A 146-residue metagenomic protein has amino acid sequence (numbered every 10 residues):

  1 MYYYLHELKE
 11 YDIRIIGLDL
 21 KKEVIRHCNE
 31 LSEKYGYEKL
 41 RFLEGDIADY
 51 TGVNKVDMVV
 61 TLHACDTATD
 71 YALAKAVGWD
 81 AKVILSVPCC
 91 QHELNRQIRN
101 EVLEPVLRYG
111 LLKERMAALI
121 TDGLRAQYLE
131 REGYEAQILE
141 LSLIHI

Functional and structural regions predicted by a protein language model:
M1-E10: Conserved SAM-binding loop of SAM-dependent methyltransferases across substrates and taxa, primarily the Class I
R14-D19: Conserved SAM-binding motif I beta-strand of class I
H27-N54: S-adenosyl-L-methionine
T67-K75: A short, conserved alpha-helix within the catalytic core of class I
K82-L94: Conserved beta-strand signature within the Rossmann-like core of class I S-adenosyl-L-methionine
L119-E132: Short alpha-helix
E135-S142: Conserved S-adenosyl-L-methionine
I144-I146: Conserved small/polar residues in nucleotide/adenosyl-binding loops
